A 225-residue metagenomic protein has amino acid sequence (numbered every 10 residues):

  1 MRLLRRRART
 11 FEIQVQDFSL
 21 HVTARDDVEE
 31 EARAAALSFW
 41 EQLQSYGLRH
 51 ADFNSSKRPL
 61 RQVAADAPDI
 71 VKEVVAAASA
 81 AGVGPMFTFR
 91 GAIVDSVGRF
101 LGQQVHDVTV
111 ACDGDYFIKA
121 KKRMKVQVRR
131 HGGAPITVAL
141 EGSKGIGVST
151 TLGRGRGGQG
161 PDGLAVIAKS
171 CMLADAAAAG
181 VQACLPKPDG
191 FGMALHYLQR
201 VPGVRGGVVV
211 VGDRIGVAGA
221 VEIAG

Functional and structural regions predicted by a protein language model:
M1-V28: N-terminal basic/disordered segments at the start of proteins
R6, V217-G225: Glycine-rich anion-binding loops and their surrounding alpha/beta cores
L20-D52: Conserved phosphate-binding loops in N-terminal lobes of ATP-dependent enzymes of the actin/Hsp70/sugar-kinase
R25-D27, G114-D115, C171, G212-R214: Short, ordered loop/turn segments at secondary-structure junctions
E41, S45-H50, L60-G82: An interfacial alpha-helical scaffold signature
Q44, H50-N54, I93-F100: N-terminal subdomain of lithium-sensitive/metallo-dependent phosphomonoesterases centered on the IMPase/IPPase/PAP
G47-V63, D107, K187-G216: Flexible, glycine/charged-enriched surface loops at secondary-structure junctions
K72-V83, F87-V97, L101, V105-A194 (+2 more regions): Conserved mixed alpha/beta catalytic, RNA-binding, or beta-rich assembly cores of soluble enzyme, regulatory
